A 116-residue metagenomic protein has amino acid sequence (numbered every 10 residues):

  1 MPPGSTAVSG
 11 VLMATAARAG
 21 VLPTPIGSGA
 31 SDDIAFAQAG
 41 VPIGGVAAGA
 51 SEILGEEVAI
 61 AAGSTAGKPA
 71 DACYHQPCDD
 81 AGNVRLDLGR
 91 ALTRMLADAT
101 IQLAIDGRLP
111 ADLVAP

Functional and structural regions predicted by a protein language model:
M1-A59, G63-K68: Metal-dependent peptidase/peptidase-like ectodomains
I53-P116: His/Asp/Glu-rich mid-to-C-terminal helical/loop segments that flank catalytic regions of hydrolases
